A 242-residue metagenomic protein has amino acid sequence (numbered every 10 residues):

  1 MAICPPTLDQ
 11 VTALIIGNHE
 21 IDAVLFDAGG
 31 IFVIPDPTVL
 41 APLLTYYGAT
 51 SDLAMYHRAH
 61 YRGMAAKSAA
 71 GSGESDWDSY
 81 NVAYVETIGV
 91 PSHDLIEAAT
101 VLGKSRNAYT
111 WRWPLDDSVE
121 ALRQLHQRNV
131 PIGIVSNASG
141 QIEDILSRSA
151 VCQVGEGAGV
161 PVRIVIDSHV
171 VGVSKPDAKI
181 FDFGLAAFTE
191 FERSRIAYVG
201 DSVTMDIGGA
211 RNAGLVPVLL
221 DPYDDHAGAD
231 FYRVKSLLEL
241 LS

Functional and structural regions predicted by a protein language model:
M1-F26, H93, P114, V119 (+2 more regions): Asp-based, Mg2+/Mn2+-dependent phosphohydrolase catalytic module
A2-R128, G140-D144: N-terminal helical cap/lid subdomain that shapes the substrate entry/recognition surface in HAD-like hydrolases
